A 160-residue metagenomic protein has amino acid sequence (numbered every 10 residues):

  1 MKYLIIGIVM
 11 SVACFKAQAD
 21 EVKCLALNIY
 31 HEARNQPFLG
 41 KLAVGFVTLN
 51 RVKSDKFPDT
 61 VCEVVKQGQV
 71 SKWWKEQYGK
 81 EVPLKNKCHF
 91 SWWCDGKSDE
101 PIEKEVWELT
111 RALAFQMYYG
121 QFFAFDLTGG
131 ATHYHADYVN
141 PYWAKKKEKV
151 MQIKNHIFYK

Functional and structural regions predicted by a protein language model:
Y3-A13: Sec-dependent N-terminal signal peptides
C14-A19: Boundary at the C-terminal end of the N-terminal hydrophobic targeting segment
D20-K160: Bacterial extracytoplasmic/cell-wall-associated proteins, especially those involved in peptidoglycan
